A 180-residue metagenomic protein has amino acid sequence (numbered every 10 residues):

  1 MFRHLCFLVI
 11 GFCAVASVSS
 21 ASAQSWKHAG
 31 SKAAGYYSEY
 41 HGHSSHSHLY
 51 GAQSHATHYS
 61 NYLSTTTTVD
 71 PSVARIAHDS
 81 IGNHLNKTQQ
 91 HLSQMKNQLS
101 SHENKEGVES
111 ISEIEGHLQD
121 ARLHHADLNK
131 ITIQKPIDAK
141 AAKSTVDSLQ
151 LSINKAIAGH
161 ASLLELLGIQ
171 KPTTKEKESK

Functional and structural regions predicted by a protein language model:
M1-L5: Positively charged n-region of N-terminal signal peptides that target proteins for export
F7-A16: Bacterial N-terminal signal peptides
V15-A23: Sec/Tat signal peptide C-region and signal peptidase I cleavage site
S25-V69, G116-K180: C-terminal amphipathic alpha-helix
A34-H46, P71-G82, H102-S112: Short, charge/polar-rich alpha-helical segments
T66-A74, K87, H91-E115, L128-A139 (+1 more regions): Short, solvent-exposed, charged loop/turn and helix-capping segments that join or cap alpha-helices on peripheral
